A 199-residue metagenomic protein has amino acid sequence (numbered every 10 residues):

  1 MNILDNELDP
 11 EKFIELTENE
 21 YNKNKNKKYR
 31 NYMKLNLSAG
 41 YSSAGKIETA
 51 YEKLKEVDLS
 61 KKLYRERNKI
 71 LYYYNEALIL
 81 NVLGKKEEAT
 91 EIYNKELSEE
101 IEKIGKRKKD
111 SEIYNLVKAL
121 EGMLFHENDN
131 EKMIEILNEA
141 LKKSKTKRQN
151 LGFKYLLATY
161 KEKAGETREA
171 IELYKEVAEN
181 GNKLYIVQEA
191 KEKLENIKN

Functional and structural regions predicted by a protein language model:
M1-I3, N31-S43, Y72-I79: Non-membrane alpha-helical segments in proteins
N2-E18, S42-E56, K86-K95, M123-I136: Helix-turn-helix repeat elements of alpha-solenoid scaffolds
N2-I3, K23, G40, I79 (+2 more regions): Residue-level signature for tetratricopeptide repeat
E18-N22, K55-K62, K95-G105, L137-K143 (+1 more regions): Amphipathic alpha-helical segments of tetratricopeptide repeats
K27-Y29, K62-K69, E100-S111, K145-G152 (+1 more regions): Boundary/linker segments of alpha-helical solenoid repeat arrays
K34, Y73, N115-K118, L137 (+2 more regions): TPR repeat positional signature
L37, E76, K118-L120, L157 (+1 more regions): Structural register within alpha-helical repeat arrays
F125-E127, E131-N199: Long, non-transmembrane cytosolic or organellar matrix-exposed soluble domains/tails of integral membrane proteins
